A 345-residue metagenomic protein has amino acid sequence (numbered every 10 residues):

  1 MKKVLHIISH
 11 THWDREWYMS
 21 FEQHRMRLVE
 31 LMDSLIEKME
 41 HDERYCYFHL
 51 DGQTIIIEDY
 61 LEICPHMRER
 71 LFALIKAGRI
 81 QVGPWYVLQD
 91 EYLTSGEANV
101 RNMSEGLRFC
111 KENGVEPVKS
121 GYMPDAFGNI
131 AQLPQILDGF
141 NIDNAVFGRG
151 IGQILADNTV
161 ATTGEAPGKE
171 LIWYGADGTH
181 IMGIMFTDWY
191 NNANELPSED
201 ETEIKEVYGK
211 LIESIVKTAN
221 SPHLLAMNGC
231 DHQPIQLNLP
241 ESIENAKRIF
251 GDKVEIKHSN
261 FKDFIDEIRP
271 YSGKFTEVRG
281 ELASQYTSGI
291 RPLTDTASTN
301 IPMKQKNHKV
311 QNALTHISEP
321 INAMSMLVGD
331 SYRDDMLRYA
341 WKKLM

Functional and structural regions predicted by a protein language model:
M1-M345: Catalytic-domain carbohydrate-binding cleft regions of carbohydrate-active enzymes
